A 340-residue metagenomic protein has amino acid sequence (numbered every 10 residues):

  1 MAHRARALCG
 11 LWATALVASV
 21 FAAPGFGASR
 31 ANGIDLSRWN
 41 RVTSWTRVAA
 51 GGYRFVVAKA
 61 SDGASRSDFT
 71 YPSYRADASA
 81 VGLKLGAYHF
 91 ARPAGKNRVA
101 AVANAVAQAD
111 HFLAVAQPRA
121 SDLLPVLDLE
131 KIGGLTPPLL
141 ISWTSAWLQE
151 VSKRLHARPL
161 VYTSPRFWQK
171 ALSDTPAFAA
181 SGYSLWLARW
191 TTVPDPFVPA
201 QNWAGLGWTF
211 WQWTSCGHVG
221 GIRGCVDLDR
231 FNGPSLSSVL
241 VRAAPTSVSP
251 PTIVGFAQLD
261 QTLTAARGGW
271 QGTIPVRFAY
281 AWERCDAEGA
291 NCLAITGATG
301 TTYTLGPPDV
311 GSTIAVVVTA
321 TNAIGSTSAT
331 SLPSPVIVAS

Functional and structural regions predicted by a protein language model:
A2-G27: Secretory targeting and sorting signals
A28-A157: Substrate-binding cleft of extracellular glycoside hydrolase catalytic domains
S29-S37, T46, P176-A243: Functionally critical loop-and-helix segments that line ligand-binding/catalytic clefts of soluble enzyme domains
A94, R158-Y162, I295-A298: Conserved hydrophobic ligand-interaction patch in extracellular adhesion modules
S121-P199: Catalytic domains of cell-wall/extracellular-matrix polysaccharide-remodeling enzymes, centered on de-N-acetylation
A243-S340: Ser/Thr/Pro/Gly-rich low-complexity disordered regions
